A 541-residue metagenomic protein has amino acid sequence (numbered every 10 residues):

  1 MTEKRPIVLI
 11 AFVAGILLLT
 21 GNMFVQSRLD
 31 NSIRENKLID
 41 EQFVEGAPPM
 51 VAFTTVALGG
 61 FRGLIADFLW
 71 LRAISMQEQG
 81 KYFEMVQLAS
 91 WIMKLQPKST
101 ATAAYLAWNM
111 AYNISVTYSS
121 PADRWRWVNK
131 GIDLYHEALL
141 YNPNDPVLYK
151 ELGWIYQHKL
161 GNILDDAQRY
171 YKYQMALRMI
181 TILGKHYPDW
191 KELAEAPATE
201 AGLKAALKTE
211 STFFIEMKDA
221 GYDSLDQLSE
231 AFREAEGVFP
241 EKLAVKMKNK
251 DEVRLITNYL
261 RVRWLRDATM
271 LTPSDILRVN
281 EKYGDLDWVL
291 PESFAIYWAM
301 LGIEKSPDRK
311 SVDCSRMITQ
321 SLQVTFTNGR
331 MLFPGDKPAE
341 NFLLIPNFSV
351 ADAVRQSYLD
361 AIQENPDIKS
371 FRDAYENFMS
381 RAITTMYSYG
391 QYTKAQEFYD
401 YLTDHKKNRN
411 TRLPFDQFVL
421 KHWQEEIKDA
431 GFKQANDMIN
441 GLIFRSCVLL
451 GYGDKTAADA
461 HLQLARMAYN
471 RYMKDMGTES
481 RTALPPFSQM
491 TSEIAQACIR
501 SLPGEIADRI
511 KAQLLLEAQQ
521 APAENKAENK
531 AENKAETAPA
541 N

Functional and structural regions predicted by a protein language model:
M1-Y105, N113, H136, Y141-N142 (+2 more regions): N-terminal alpha-helical interaction modules that lie
Q96-P97, S120-A138: Short secondary-structure subsegments characteristic of cysteine-rich extracellular domains
N113-P121: Short acidic, glycine/proline-rich loop/turn micro-motifs
I132-D133, P146-L148: Elongated alpha-helical scaffolds
